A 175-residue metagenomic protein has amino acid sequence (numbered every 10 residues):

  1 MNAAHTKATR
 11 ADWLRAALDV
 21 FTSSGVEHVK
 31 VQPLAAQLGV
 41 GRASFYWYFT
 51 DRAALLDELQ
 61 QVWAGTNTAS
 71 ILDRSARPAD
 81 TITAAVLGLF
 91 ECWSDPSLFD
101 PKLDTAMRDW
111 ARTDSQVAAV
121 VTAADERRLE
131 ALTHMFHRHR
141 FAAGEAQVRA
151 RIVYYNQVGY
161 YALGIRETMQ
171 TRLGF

Functional and structural regions predicted by a protein language model:
M1-A8: N-terminal intrinsically disordered/low-complexity leader segments
T9-D12, A16, V20-A54, E58: Helix-turn-helix
Y46-F49, D95, M107-T113: Short helix-capping/turn signature of helix-turn-helix
E58, L72-K102, V153: Hydrophobic alpha-helical connector segments
Q61-T68: Short, basic, alpha-helical segments at the C-terminal edge of helix-turn-helix-like DNA-binding modules
D100-T105, S115-R151: Amphipathic alpha-helical packing segments from all-alpha helical-bundle domains
R108, A143-F175: Hydrophobic alpha-helical segments that form the core of small-molecule binding pockets and/or dimer interfaces
